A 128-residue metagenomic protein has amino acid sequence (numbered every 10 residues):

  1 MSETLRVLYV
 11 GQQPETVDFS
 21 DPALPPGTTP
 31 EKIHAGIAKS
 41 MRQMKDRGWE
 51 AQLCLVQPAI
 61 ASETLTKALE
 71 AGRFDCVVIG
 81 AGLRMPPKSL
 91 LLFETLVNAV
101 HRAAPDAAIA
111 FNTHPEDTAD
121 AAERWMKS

Functional and structural regions predicted by a protein language model:
M1-A23: N-terminal, charge-rich interaction modules
F19-D21, T64, L90, A122: Short, well-ordered secondary-structure micro-motifs
L24-R42: Short catalytic helix/loop segments, enriched in acidic residues and glycine and frequently bearing histidine
H34-G36, T95-S128: Ser/Thr/Gly-rich flexible loops in soluble cytosolic domains mediating phosphotransfer, phosphorylation
K45-A51: A generic structural motif
A51-I60, N112-P115: Short beta->alpha junction loops
E63-A99: Mid-chain, well-packed structural core segment of small domains
